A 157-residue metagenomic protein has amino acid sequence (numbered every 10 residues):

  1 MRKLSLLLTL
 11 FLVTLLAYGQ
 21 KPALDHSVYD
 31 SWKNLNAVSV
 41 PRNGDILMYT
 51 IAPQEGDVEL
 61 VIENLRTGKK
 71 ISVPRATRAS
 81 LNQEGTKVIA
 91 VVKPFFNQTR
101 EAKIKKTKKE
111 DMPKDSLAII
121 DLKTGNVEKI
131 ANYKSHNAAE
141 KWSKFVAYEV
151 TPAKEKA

Functional and structural regions predicted by a protein language model:
M1-L4: Positively charged n-region of N-terminal signal peptides that target proteins for export
L10-Y18: Hydrophobic h-region of N-terminal signal peptides that target proteins for export in Gram-negative bacteria
G19-A157: Beta-propeller folds
